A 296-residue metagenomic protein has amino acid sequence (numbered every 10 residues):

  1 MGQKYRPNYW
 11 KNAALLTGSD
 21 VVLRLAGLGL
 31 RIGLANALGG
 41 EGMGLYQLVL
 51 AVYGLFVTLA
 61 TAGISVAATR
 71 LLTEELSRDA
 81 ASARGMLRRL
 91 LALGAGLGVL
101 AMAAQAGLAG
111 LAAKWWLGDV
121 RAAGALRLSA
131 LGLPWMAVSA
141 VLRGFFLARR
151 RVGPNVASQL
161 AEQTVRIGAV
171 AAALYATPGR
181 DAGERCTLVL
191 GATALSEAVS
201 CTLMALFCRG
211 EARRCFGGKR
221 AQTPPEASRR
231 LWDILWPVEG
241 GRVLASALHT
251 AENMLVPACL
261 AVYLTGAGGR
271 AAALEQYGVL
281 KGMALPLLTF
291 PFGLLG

Functional and structural regions predicted by a protein language model:
M1-A26, V152, Q222-S246: N-terminal membrane topogenesis motif
W10, Q47, A80-G96, S228-W232 (+1 more regions): Interfacial transmembrane-helix starts/ends
L34-L55, A182, C186-L190, R229-I234 (+1 more regions): Interfacial/gating helices of multi-pass transporter permease domains
L38, F56-A92, L147-G153, L295-G296: Transmembrane-helix boundary and interhelical linker motifs in polytopic inner-membrane proteins
Q47-L72, L131-P134, V138, S246-A251 (+1 more regions): Small-residue-rich midsections of specific transmembrane alpha-helices
A103, G107, L111, G118-L142 (+1 more regions): Alpha-helical transmembrane segments of multi-pass membrane proteins
M136-S158: Membrane-interface junctions at transmembrane-helix termini in multi-pass inner-membrane proteins
A157-A172, R180-E211: Hydrophobic alpha-helical transmembrane segments
